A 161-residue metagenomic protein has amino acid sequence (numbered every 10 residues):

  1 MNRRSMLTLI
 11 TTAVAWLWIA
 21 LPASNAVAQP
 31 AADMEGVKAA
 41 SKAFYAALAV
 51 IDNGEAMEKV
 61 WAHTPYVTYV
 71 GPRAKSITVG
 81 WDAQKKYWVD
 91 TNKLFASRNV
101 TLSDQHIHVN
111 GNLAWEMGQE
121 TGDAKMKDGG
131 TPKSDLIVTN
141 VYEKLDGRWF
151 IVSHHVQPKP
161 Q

Functional and structural regions predicted by a protein language model:
R3-L7: N-terminal export leaders
T8-V60: Short, low-complexity N-terminal intrinsically disordered segments enriched in polar/charged residues
Q29-P30, G54, S97, R148 (+1 more regions): Low-complexity, Gly/Pro
E35-G36, G54-V109, Q119, P132-S134: A solvent-exposed, acidic/Ser-Thr-rich amphipathic alpha-helical stretch
Q105, G122, I137-V141: Hydrophobic alpha-helical segments of small multi-pass membrane proteins
I107-A114, K127-G130, Y142-R148: A short, structured loop/turn motif at beta-sheet edges
W115, D135-P160: Short beta-strand edge/turn micro-motifs at domain boundaries
G118-K125: Generic short beta-strand segments
